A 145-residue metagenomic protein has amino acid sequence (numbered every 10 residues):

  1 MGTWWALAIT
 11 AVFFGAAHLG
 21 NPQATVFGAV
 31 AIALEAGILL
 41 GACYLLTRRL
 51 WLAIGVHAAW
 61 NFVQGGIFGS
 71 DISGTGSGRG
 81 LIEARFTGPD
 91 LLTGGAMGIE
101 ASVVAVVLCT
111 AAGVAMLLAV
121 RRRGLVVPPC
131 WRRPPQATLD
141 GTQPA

Functional and structural regions predicted by a protein language model:
M1-P144: Transmembrane helix-loop-helix hairpins at the membrane interface of multi-pass integral membrane proteins
